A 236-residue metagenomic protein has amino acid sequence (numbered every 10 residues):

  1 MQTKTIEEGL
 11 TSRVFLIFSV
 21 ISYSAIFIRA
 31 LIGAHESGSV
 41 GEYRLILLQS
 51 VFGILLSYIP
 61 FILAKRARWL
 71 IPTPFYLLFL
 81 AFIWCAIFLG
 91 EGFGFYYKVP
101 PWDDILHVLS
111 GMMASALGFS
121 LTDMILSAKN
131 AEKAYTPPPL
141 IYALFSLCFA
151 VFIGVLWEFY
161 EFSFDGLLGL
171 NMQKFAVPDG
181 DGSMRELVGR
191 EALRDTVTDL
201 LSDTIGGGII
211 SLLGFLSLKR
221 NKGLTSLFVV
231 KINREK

Functional and structural regions predicted by a protein language model:
Q2-D103, L201: Early transmembrane hairpin module of multi-pass membrane proteins
I21-I28, S57-Y58, M112-F119, G154 (+1 more regions): Alpha-helical transmembrane segments
S24, L77-G90, I141-F162: Small-polar-interrupted transmembrane alpha-helices in polytopic inner-membrane proteins
G33-V40, W69, M124-A131, F162-M172 (+1 more regions): Perimembrane helix-loop junctions in membrane proteins
Y58-A67, L121-L126, L140, G214-R220: Structural signal for the C-terminal ends of transmembrane alpha-helices and the immediately following loop
L89-L147: Membrane-proximal helix-loop-helix units in multi-pass membrane proteins
H107-S115, F149-L168, A176-G214: Alpha-helical transmembrane segments that form the membrane-embedded catalytic/substrate-binding core of multi-pass
L224-K236: Short, highly charged, low-complexity non-transmembrane loops/tails of multi-pass membrane proteins
